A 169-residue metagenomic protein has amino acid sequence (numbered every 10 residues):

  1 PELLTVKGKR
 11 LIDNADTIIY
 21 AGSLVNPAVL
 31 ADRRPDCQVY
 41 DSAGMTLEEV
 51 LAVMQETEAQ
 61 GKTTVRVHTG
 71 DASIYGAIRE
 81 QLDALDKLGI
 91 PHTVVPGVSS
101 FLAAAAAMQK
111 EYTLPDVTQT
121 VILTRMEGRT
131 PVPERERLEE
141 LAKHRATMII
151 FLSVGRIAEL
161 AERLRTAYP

Functional and structural regions predicted by a protein language model:
P1-V98, L102-A103: Class I S-adenosyl-L-methionine
A59, T64, P91-T93, S99-P169: Beta-strand/loop-alpha-helix module characteristic of Rossmann-like adenine-cofactor folds
